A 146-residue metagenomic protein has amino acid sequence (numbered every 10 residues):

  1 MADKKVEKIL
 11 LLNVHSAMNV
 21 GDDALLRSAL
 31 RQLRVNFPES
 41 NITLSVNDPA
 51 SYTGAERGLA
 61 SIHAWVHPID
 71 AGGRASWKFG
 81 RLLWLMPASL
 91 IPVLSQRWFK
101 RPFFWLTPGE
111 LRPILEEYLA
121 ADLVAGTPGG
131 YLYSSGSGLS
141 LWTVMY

Functional and structural regions predicted by a protein language model:
A2-Y146: Aromatic- and Gly/Pro-rich donor/ligand-binding loops that form nucleotide- or phosphate-bearing donor binding pockets
